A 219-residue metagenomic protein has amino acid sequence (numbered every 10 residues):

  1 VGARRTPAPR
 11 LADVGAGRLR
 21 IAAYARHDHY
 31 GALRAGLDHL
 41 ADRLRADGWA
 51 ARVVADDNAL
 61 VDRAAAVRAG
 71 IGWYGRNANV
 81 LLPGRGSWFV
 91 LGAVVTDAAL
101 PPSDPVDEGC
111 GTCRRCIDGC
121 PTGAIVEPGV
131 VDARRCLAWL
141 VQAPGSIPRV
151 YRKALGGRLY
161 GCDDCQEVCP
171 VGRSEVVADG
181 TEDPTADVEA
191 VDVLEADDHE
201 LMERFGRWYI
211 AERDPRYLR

Functional and structural regions predicted by a protein language model:
V1-G109, P148, G156: Auxiliary alpha/beta "docking" domains used to position bulky ligands
R10-A16, A133, E195-D198: Short, flexible, mixed-charge acidic loops at enzyme active sites
L100, T122, Q142-G145: Conserved helix-loop functional segments at active or binding sites
T112: SIR2/sirtuin NAD+-dependent deacylase catalytic core
R115-A138, R158-Y160, D164-E182: Iron-sulfur cluster-binding cysteine motifs and their immediate structural context in ferredoxin-like electron-transfer
D132-S146, P184-V188, E195: Accessory, usually C-terminal, subdomains that scaffold auxiliary metal cofactors
V176-R219: C-type cytochrome heme-c attachment and multiheme electron-transfer modules
